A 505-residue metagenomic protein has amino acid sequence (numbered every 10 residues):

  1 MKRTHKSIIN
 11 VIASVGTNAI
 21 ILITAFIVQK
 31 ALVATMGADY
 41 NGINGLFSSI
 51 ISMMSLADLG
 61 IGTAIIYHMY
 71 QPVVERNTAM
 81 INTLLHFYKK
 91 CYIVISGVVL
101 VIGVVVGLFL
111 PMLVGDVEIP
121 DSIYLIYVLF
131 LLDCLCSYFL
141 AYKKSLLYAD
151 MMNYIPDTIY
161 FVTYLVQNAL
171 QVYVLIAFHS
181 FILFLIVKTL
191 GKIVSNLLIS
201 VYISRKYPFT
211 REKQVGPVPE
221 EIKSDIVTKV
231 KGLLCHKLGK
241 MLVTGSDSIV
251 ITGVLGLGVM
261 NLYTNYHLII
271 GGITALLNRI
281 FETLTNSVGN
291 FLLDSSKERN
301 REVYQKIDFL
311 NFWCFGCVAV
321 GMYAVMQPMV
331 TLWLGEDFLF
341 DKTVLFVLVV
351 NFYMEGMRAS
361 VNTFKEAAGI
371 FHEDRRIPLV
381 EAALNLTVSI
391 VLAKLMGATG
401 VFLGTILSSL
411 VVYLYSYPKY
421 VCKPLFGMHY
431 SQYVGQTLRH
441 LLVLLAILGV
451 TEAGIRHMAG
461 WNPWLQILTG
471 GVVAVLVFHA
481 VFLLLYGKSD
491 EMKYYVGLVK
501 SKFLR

Functional and structural regions predicted by a protein language model:
M1-A25, A79-H86, D121-I123, I199 (+3 more regions): N-terminal membrane topogenesis motif
M1-S7, I182, I199-G245, S287 (+3 more regions): Interhelical loop/hinge segments that connect adjacent transmembrane helices in multipass membrane
T4, I8, C134-V162, I182 (+3 more regions): Membrane-interface junctions at transmembrane-helix termini in multi-pass inner-membrane proteins
H5-Y70, L100-V104, D133, N168 (+3 more regions): Signature of the first transmembrane helix
I9-F26, V187-I199, I203, P219-N290 (+4 more regions): Transmembrane helical elements of multi-pass membrane transporters/channels
K30, L59-E75, A149, Y207-E212 (+2 more regions): Helix-loop junctions and terminal segments of transmembrane helices in multi-pass membrane transport/translocation
V33-T35, D39-Y40, Y154, L165-L197 (+5 more regions): Membrane-interface helix-loop junctions in multi-pass transport and translocation proteins
F426-H429, E452-R505: Membrane-proximal transmembrane or re-entrant/amphipathic helices at the cytosolic face
